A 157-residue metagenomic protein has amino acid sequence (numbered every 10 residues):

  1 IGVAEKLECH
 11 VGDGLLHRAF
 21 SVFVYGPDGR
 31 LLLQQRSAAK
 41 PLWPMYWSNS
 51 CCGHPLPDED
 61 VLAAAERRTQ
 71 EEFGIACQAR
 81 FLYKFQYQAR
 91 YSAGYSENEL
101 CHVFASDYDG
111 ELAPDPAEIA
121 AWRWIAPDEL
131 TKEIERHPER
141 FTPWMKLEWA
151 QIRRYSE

Functional and structural regions predicted by a protein language model:
I1-S21, P27: Acidic, metal-coordinating catalytic segment for phosphate/diphosphate chemistry, firing primarily on the Nudix
V3-E5, Q34, K84: Residue-level detector of high-confidence beta-strand sites
A4-L7, S37, V61, E118: Residue-level structural signal for beta-strand termini and adjacent loop
L7-E8, M45, Y83-E157: Nudix hydrolase/Nudix homology domain
G14, R30-L31, W122-R123: A residue-level structural signature of the nucleotidyltransferase/glycosyltransferase Rossmann-like core
L15, K40, P44, S48 (+3 more regions): Hydrophobic alpha-helical segments and helix-packing faces
A19-C51: A glycine-rich, hydrophobic loop/mini-helix early in the fold
L32-L33, S50-L82, F104, A126: The catalytic Nudix box helix
